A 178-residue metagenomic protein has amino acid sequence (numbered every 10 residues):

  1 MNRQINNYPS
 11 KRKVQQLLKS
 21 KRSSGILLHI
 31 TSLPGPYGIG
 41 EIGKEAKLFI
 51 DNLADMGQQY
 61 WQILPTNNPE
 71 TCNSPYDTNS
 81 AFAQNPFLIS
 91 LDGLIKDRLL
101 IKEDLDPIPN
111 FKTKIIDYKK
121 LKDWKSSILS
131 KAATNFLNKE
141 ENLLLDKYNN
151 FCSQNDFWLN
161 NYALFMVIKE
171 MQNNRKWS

Functional and structural regions predicted by a protein language model:
N2-V14, L18-S178: Acidic/aromatic-lined carbohydrate-recognition and catalytic surfaces of CAZymes acting on diverse glycans
